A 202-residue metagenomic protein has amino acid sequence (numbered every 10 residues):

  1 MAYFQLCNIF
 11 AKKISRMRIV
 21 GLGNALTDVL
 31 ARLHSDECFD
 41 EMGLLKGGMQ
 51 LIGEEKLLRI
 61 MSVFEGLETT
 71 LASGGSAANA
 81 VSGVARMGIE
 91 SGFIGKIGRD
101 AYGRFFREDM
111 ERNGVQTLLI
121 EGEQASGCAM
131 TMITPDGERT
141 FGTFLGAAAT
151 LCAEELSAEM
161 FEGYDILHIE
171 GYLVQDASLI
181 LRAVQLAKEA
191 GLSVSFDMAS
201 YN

Functional and structural regions predicted by a protein language model:
K13-G92: Glycine-rich phosphate/adenosyl-contacting loop at the front of the ribokinase-like
V20, G92, L118, H168 (+1 more regions): Structural detector of well-ordered beta-strand residues that form the stable sheet scaffold of enzyme domains
L22-N24, K96-R99, G122, P135 (+2 more regions): Cofactor-binding loop segments of dinucleotide-utilizing enzymes, especially the Rossmann-like FAD- and NAD(P)+-binding
S62-F64, E90-T117: A glycine-rich beta-to-alpha transition motif near the start of alpha/beta enzyme domains, typified by
A85, E111, K188-E189: Anion (oxyanion) recognition and catalysis
L118-G122, T131-V174: Conserved phosphate-binding/catalytic loop of the ribokinase/pfkB sugar-kinase fold
I166-N202: Conserved beta-alpha-beta core of the PfkB/ribokinase-like small-molecule kinase fold
